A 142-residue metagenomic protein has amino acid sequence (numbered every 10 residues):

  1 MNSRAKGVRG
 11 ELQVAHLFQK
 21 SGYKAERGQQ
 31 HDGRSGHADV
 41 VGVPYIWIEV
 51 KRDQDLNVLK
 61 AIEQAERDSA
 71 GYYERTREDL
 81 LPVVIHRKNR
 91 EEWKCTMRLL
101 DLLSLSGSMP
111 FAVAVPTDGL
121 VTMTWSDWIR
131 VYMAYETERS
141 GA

Functional and structural regions predicted by a protein language model:
M1-A142: Catalytic phosphate/metal-binding cores of nucleic-acid and nucleotide-processing enzymes, i.e., regions that mediate
